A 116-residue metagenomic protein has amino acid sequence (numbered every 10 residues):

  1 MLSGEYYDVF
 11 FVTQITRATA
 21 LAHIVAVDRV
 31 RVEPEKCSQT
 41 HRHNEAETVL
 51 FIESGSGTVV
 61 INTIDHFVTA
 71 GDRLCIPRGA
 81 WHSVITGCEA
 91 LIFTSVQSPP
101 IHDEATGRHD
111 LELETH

Functional and structural regions predicted by a protein language model:
M1-V25, Q39-T40, R108-H116: A short, N-terminal "cap"/entry segment at the start of jelly-roll beta-barrel domains of the cupin/DSBH fold
D8-V9, T63, C88: Residue-level detection of beta-strand-connecting loop/turn positions
I24-V25, H43, T86-E89: Short glycine/proline-enriched turns and hinge-like loops at secondary-structure junctions
V27-R31, V49, D65, R73-C75 (+1 more regions): Conserved hydrophobic/aromatic beta-strand scaffold that supports enzyme active sites
C37, H43-A70, A80: A short beta-strand-loop-beta hairpin characteristic of the jelly-roll/cupin
D65, L74, A90-L91, R108-L111: Short, glycine/charged-enriched secondary-structure capping and boundary segments
A70, R78-E104: Ligand-binding loop in jelly-roll beta-barrel domains
